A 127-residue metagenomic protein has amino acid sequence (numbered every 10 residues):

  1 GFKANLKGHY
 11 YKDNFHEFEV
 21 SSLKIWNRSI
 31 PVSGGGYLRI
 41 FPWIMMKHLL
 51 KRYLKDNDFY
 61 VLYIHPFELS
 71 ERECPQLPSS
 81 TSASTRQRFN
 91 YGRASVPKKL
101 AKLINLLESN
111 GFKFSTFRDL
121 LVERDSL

Functional and structural regions predicted by a protein language model:
G1-Y63: Active-site-adjacent pocket scaffolds in enzyme catalytic domains
I40-L127: C-terminal domain-boundary segment and adjacent tail
